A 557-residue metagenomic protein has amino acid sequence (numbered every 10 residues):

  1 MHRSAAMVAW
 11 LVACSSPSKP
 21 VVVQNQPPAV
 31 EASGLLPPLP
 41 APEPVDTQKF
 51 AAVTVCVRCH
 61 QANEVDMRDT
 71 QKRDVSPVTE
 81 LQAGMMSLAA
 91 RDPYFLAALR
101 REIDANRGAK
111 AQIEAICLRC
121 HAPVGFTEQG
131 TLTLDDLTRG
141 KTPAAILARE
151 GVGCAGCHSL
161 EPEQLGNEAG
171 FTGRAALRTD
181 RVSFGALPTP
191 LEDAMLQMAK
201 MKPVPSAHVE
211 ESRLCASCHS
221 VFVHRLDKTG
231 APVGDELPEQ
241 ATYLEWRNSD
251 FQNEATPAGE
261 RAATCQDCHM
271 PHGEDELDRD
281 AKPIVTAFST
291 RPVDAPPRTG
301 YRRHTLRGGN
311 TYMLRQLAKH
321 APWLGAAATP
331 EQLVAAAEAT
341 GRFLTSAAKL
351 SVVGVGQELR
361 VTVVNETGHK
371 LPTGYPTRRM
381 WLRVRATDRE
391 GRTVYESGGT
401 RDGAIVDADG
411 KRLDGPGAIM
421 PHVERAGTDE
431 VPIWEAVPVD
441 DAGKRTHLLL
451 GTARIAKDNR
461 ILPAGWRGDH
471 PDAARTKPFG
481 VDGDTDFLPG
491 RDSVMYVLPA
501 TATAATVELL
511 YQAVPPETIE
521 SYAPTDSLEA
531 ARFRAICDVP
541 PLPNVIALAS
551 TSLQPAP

Functional and structural regions predicted by a protein language model:
A5-A13: Bacterial N-terminal signal peptides
V12, T54-V57, L118, A155 (+2 more regions): Extracellular secreted precursors and ectodomains with disulfide-bonded cysteine-rich loops/domains
S15-P17: Bacterial signal peptide processing site
N25-P40, N63-D104, L134-P489, V494-A500 (+1 more regions): Primarily the internal scaffold of c-type cytochrome electron-transfer domains, especially repeated/multiheme c-type
P42-R58, A111-E114: Local sequence-structure signature of Cys/Sec-based thiol-disulfide redox active-site neighborhoods
R101-A109, E114: Membrane helical hairpin/interfacial module
E114, R119-T131, L137: Conserved, well-structured interaction surfaces
A502-A504: Extracellular Ig-like/FN3 beta-sandwich strand-entry sites
